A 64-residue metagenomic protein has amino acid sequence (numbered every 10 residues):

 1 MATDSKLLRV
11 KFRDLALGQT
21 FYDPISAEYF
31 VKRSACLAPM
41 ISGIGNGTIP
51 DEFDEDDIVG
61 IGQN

Functional and structural regions predicted by a protein language model:
M1-A16: Mixed-charge, Lys/Arg-rich low-complexity intrinsically disordered regions
R9, Y22, V31, A35 (+1 more regions): Intrinsically disordered, low-complexity segments enriched in glycine/proline and serine/threonine
R13, S42, E55-D57: N-terminal start and proteolytic maturation junction detector
G18-F21, A38: A broad helix-preferring feature
S26-E52: Basic/aromatic-rich interaction segments and small domains that mediate binding to polyanionic partners
I49-N64: Intrinsically disordered, low-complexity, charged/polar segments
